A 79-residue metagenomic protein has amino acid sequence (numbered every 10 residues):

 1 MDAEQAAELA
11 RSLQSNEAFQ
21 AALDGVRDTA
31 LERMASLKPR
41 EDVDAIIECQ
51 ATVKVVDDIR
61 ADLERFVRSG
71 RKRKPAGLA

Functional and structural regions predicted by a protein language model:
M1-R33, R73: N-terminal acidic leader/helix
D2-Q5, D42, A76-A79: Alpha-helix capping and helix-coil boundary motifs
E32, K38-F66: Short, charge-rich amphipathic interface segments used for partner binding and complex assembly
R65-A79: Short, charged, intrinsically disordered terminal tails
